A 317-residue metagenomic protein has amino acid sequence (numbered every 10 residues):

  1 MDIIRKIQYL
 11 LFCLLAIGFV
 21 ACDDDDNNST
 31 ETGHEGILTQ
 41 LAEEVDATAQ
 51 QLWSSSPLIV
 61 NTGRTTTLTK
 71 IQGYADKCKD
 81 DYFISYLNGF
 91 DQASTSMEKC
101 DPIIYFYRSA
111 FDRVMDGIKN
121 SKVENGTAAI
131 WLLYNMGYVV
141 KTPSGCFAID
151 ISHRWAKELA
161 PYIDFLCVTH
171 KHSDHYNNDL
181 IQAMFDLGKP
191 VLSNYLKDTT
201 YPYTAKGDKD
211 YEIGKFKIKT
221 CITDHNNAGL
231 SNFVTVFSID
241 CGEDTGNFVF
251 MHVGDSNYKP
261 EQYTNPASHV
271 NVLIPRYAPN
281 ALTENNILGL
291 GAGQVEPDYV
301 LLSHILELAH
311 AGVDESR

Functional and structural regions predicted by a protein language model:
M1-L10: Bacterial N-terminal signal peptides that target proteins for export
L10-G18: Bacterial N-terminal signal peptides
I17-T39: Bacterial Sec-dependent N-terminal signal peptides
G33-P161, Y203-S268, N280: Core dinuclear metal-dependent hydrolase active-site scaffold
G63, K70, Q182, L187-V191 (+4 more regions): Non-globular, low-confidence helical/coil segments that flank catalytic cores
S152-L196, A267-I274, D298-Y299: Active-site metal-binding motif and surrounding structural segment of the metallo-beta-lactamase
W155, S173-D174, T199, N280-A281 (+1 more regions): Glycine-rich nucleotide phosphate-binding loop and flanking beta-alpha elements of Rossmann-like dinucleotide-binding
F248-R317: Internal alpha/beta domain cores that form substrate/cofactor-binding pockets in large enzymes and binding proteins
